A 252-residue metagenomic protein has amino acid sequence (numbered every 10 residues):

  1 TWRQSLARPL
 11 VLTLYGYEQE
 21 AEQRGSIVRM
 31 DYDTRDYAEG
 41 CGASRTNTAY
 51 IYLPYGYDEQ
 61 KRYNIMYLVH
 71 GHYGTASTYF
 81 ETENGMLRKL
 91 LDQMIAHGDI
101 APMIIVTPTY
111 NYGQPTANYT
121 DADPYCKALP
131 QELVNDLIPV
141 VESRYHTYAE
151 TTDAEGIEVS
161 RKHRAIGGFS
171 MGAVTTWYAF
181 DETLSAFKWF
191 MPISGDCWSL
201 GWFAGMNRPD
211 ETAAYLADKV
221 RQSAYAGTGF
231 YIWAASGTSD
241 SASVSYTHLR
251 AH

Functional and structural regions predicted by a protein language model:
T1-R250: Non-catalytic cap/lid and distal C-terminal segments of serine-dependent acyl enzymes
